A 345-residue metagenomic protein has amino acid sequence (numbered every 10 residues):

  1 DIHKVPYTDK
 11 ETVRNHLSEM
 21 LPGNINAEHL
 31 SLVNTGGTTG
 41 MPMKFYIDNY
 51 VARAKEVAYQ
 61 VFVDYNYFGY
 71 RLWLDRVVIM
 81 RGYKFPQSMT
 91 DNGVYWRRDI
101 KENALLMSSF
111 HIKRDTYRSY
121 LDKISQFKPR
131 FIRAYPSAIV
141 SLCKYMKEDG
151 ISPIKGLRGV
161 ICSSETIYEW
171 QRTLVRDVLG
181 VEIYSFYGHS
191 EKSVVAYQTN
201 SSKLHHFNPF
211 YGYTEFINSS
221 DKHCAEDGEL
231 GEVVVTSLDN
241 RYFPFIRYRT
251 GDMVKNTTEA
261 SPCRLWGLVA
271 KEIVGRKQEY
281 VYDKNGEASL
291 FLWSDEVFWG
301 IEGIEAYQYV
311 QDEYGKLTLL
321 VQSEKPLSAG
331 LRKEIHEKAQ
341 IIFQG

Functional and structural regions predicted by a protein language model:
D1-N34, G40-D75, Y83, L121-D122 (+6 more regions): Nucleotide 5′-phosphate-binding alpha/beta core
I2-Y7, M89, V194-A196: Short, solvent-exposed polar/charged micro-motifs at secondary-structure junctions
N34-G40, S190, T250: Ser/Thr-glycine-rich phosphate-binding loops at phosphate-binding pockets of nucleotides, nucleotide cofactors
M43, R53-K55, K84-M89, S141-L142 (+1 more regions): Short, well-ordered, mixed-charge alpha-helical segments that flank or form enzyme active sites
Y46-I47, M89-D91, F245-R247: A short secondary-structure junction signal
Y65-R98, F110: Conserved AMP-binding loop of ANL adenylate-forming enzymes
D99-G345: Active-site glycine/GP-rich loop and adjacent strand/helix microenvironment that borders small-molecule binding pockets
